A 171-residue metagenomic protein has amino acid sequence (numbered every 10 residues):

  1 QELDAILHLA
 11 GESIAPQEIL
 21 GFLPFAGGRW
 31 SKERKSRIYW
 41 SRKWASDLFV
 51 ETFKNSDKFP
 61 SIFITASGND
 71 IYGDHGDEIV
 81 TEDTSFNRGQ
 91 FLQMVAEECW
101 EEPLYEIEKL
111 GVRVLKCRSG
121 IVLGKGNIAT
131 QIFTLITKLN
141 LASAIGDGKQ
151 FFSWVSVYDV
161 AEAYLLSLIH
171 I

Functional and structural regions predicted by a protein language model:
Q1-L48: NAD(P)H-binding glycine-rich loop region in Rossmannoid oxidoreductase-like domains and their noncatalytic homologs
A5-L7, S61-T65, L115: Conserved catalytic-site loops of classical short-chain dehydrogenases/reductases
I19-R29, A66-F91: Active-site "gating" loop of Rossmann-like NAD(P)-dependent oxidoreductase/epimerase domains
S36-K43, E78, E82-E101, L123 (+1 more regions): Short-chain dehydrogenase/reductase
S67, E102-K125: Conserved beta-loop-beta element that borders a ligand/cofactor-binding pocket
I71, V122-G124, V160: Conserved sequence/active-site signature of Rossmann-fold short-chain dehydrogenase/reductase
L92-C99, N127-I132, I145-L166: Substrate-positioning beta->alpha
I169-I171: Conserved small/polar residues in nucleotide/adenosyl-binding loops
